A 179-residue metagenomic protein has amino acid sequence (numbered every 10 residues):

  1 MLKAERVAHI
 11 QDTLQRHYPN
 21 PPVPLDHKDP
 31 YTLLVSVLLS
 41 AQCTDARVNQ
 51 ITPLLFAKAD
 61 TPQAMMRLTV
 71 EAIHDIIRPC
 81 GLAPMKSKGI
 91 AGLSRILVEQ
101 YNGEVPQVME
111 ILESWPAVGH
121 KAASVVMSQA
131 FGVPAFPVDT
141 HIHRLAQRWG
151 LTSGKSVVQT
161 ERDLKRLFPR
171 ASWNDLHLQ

Functional and structural regions predicted by a protein language model:
L2-Q179: Catalytic cores of DNA base-excision repair glycosylases
